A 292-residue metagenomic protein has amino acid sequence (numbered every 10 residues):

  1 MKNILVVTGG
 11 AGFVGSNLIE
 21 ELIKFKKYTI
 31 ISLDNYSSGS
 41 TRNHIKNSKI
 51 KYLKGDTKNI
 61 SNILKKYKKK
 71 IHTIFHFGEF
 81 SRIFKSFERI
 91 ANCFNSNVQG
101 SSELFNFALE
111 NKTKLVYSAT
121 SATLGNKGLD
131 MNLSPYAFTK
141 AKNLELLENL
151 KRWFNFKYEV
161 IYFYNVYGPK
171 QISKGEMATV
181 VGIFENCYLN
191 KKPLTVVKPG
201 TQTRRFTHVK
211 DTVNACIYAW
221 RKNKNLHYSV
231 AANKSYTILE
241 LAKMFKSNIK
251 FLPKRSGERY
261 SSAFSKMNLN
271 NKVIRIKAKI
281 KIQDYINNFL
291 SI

Functional and structural regions predicted by a protein language model:
M1-V166, F264, F289-I292: N-terminal Rossmann-like NAD(P)+-binding domain of SDR-like oxidoreductases, especially those catalyzing
F94, N132-L144, G175-G182, R205-F206 (+1 more regions): Short-chain dehydrogenase/reductase
K127, P169-I172, L239: Short beta-loop-alpha junction of Rossmann-like oxidoreductase domains
L133-Y136, Y164-A178, P193, K198-K210: Glycine-rich "substrate-gating" loop/helix at the edge of Rossmann-like oxidoreductase active sites
K142-L150, V180, F184, L241 (+1 more regions): Hydrophobic alpha-helix immediately C-terminal to the catalytic Tyr-X-X-X-Lys motif of short-chain
V166, G182-T195, R204-Y228: Alpha-helical substrate-binding/gating segment
P199, H227-Y228, Y236-A242, S247-K266: C-terminal "lid/loop" region of Rossmann-like NAD(P)-dependent oxidoreductases
K277-I292: Amphipathic terminal alpha-helices
